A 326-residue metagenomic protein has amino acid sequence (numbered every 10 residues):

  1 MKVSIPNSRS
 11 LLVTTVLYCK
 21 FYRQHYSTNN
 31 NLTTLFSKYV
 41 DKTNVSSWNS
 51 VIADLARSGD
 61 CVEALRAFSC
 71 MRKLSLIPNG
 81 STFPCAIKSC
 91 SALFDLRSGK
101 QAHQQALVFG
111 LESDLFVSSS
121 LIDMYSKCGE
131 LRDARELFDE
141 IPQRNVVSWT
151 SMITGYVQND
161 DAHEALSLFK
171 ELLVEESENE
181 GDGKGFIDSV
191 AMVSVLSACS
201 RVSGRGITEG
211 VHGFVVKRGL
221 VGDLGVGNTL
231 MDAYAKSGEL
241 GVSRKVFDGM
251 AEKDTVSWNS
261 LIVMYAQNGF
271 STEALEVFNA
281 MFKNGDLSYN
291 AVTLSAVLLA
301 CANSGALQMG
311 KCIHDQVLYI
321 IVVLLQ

Functional and structural regions predicted by a protein language model:
M1-Q326: Alpha-helical tandem repeat RNA-binding modules
